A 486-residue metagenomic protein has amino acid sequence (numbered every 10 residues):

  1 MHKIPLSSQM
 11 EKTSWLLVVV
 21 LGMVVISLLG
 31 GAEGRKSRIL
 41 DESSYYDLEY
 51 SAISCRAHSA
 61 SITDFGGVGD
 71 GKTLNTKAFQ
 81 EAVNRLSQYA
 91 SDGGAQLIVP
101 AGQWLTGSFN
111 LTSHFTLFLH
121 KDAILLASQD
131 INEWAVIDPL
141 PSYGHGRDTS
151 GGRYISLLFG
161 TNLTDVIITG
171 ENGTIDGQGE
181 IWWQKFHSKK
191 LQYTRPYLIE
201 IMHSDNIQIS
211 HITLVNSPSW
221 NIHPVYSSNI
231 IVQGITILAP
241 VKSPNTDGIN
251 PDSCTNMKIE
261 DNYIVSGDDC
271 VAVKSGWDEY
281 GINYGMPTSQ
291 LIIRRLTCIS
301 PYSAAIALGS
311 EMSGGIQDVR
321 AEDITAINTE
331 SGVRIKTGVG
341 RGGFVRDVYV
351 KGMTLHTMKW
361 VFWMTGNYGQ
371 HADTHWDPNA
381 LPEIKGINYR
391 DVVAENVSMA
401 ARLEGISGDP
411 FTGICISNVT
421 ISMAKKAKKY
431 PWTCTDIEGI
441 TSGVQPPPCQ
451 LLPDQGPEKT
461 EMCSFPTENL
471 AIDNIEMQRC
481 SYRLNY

Functional and structural regions predicted by a protein language model:
H2-Y486: Extracellular/periplasmic carbohydrate-active domains that bind, remodel, or depolymerize complex polysaccharides
